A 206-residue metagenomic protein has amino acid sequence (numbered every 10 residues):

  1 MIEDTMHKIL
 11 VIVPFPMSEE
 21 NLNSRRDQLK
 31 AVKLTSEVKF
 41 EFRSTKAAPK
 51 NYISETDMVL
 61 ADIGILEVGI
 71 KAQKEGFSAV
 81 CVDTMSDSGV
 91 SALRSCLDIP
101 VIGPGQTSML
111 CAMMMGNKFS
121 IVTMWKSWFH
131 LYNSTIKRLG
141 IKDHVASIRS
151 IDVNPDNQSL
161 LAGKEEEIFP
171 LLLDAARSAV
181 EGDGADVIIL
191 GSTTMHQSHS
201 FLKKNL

Functional and structural regions predicted by a protein language model:
E3-R25, F119-V122: Short beta-strand segments enriched in small/hydrophobic residues
T5, R25-V38: A short, Lys/Arg-enriched amphipathic alpha-helix followed by its capping loop at the start of a domain
E20, M113-I151, G163, E167: Short, glycine-/small-residue-rich phosphate/pyrophosphate-handling segment
F42-I63, D156-K164: N-terminal beta-loop-helix "entrance" segment that forms/cooperates in small-molecule cofactor or anionic ligand
S54-K71, E167-A175: Glycine-rich, highly charged phosphate/nucleotide-binding loops
A61-C96, I102-P104, D186-H199: N-terminal glycine-rich phosphate/adenylate-binding segment common to multiple enzyme folds
R94-M115, F201-L206: Short, acidic/small-residue loops that bind anionic groups at enzyme active sites
K137-G191: Active-site rim beta-loop-alpha module in soluble metabolic enzymes
